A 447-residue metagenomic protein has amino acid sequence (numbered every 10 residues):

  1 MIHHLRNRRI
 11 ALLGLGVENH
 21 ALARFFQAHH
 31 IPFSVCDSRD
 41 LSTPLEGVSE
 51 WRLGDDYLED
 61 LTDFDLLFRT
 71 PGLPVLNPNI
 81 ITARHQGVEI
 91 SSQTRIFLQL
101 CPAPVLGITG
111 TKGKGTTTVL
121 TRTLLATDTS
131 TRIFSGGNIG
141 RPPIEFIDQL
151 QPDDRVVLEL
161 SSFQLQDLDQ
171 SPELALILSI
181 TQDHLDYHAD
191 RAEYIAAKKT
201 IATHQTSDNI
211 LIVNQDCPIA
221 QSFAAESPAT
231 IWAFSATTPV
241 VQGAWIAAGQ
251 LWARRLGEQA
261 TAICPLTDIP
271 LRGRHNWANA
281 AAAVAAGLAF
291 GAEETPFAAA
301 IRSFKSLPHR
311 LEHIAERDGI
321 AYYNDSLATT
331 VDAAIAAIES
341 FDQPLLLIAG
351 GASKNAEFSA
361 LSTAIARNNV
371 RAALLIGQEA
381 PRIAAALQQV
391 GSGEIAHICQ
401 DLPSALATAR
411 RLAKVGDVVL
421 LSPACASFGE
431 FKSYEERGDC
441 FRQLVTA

Functional and structural regions predicted by a protein language model:
M1-S92, I96: N-terminal leader/targeting and accessory segments in enzymes
H3-R9, A21-H29, C264-V370: Nucleotide phosphate-binding/pyrophosphate-handling subdomain across enzymes that bind or process nucleotide phosphates
F26, L67, I108, N138 (+13 more regions): Residue-level signal for inorganic ion chemistry
P32-S38, L211-Q215, I348-A349, N369-Q378: Short internal beta-strands
D37, D55-E59, L150-Y187, Q221-L266 (+3 more regions): Extended acidic/charged loop-beta regions that coordinate divalent cations and stabilize anionic phosphate/carboxylate
D37, G54-D55, S91-I96, G136 (+5 more regions): Beta-strand->loop->alpha-helix junctions that form or flank phosphate-binding loops in nucleotide-handling enzymes
L45, E50, S359-D417: C-terminal helical cap/extension that packs against the catalytic core of soluble nucleotide-cofactor enzymes
E59-T62, P71-Q215, I219-P228, R411 (+1 more regions): Phosphate-binding loop of NTP-binding sites
